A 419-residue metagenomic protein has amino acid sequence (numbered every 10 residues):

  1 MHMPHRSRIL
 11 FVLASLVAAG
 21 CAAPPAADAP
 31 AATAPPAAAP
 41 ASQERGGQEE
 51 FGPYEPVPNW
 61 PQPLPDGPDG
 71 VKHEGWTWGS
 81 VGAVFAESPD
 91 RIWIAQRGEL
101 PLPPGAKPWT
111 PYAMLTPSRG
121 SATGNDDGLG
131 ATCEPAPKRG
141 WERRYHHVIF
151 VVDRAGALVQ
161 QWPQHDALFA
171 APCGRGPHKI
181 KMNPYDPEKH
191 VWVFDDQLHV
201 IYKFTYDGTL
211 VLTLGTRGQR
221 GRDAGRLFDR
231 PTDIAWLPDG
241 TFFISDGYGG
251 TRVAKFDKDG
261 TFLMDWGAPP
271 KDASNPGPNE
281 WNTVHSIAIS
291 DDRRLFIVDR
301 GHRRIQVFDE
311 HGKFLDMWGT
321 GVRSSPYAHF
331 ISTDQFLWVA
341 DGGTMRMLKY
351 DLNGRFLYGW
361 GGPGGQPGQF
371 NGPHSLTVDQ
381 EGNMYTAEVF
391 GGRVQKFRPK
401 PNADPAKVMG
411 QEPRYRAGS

Functional and structural regions predicted by a protein language model:
H2-F11: Bacterial N-terminal signal peptides that target proteins for export
A19-G20: C-terminal motif of bacterial Sec signal peptides marking the signal peptidase cleavage site
P25-A26: Membrane-proximal cytosolic segments adjacent to transmembrane helices
P30-S419: Eukaryotic scaffold repeat domains enriched in small/polar residues
